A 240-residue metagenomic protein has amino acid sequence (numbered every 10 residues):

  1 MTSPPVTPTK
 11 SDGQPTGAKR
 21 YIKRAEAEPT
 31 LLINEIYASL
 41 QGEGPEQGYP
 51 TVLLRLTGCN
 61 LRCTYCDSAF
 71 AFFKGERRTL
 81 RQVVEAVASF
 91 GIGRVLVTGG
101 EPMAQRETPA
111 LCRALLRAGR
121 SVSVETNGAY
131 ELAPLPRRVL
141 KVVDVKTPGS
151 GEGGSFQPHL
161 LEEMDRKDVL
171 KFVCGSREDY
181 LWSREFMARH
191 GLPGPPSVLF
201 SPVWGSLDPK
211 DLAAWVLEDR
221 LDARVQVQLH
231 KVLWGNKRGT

Functional and structural regions predicted by a protein language model:
M1-L53, T57, L61-Y65, L217-Q226 (+1 more regions): Flexible, acidic/Gly-rich N-terminal and inter-domain linker regions that tether and position cofactor-handling modules
A18-R20, R81, P109, K210: Residue-level marker for well-ordered alpha-helical positions
E26-L31, E35-A38, P50-L53, L61-V139: Conserved Radical SAM active-site core
V52-R55, R78, Q82, R189 (+2 more regions): A sequence-level detector of short, solvent-exposed, charge-rich linear segments
L53-R55, R94-L96, V169-K171, L199: Short aromatic/hydrophobic contact patches that present stacked aromatics for nucleic-acid/ligand binding
L54-T57, V83-V84, G154-F156, E185: Short hydrophobic/aromatic-rich motifs at helix boundaries and adjacent loops
M103-T240: Conserved AdoMet/S-adenosylmethionine-binding subsite of the radical SAM
